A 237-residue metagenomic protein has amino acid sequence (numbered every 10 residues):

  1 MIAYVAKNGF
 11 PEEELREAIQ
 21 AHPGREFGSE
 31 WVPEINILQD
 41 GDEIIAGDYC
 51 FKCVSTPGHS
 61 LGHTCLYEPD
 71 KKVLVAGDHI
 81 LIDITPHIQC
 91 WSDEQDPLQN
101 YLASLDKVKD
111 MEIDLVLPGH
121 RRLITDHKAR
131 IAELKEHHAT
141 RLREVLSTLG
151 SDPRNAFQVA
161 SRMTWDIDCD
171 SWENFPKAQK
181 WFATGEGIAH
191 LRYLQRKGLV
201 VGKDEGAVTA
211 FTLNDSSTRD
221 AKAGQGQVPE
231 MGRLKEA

Functional and structural regions predicted by a protein language model:
M1-G9: Long, mid-chain structured domain cores
N8, V108, M163-D166: Alpha-helix boundary/capping residues
N8-R16, P176: Short, structured coil/loop segments at alpha-helix boundaries
E13-N36, E43, C50-E144: Metallo-beta-lactamase
D40-E43, H63, L199, V208: Short, acidic/polar N-cap/turn motifs at the starts of alpha helices
A46, L66-E68, G202, L213: Conserved hydrophobic "DFG−1" position in protein kinase catalytic cores
S147-A237: C-terminal regulatory/interaction regions
